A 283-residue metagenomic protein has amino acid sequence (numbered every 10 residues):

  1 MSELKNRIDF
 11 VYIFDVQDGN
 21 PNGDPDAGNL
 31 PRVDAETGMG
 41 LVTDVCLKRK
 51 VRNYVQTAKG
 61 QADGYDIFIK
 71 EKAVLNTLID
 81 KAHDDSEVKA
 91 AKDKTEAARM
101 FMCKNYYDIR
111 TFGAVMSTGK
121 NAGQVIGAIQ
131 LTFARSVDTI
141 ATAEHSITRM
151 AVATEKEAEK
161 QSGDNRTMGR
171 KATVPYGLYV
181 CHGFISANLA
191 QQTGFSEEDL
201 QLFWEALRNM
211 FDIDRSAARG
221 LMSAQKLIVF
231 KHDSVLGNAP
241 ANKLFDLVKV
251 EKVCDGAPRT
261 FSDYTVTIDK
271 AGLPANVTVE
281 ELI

Functional and structural regions predicted by a protein language model:
M1-I283: RNA-binding basic/glycine-rich loop and surface signature characteristic of RAMP-family CRISPR effectors
